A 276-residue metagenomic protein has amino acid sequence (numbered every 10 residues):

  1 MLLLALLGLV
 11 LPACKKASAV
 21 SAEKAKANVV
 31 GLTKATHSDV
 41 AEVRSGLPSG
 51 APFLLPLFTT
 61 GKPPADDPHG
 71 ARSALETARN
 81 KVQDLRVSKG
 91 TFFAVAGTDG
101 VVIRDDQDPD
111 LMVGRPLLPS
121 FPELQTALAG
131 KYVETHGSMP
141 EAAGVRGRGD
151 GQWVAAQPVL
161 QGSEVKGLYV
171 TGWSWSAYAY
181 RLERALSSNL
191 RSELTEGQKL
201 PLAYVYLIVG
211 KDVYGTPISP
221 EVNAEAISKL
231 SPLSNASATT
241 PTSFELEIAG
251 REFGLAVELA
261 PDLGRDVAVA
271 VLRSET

Functional and structural regions predicted by a protein language model:
L2-L9: Bacterial N-terminal signal peptides
C14-P68, R86-K89, D150-A155, S192-Y206 (+3 more regions): Juxtamembrane extracytoplasmic/periplasmic/luminal helical "stalk" adjacent to the first N-terminal
R72-V87, L168, G172-G215, T276: Solvent-exposed, extracytoplasmic
N80, F92-A94, Q157, V205-Y206 (+1 more regions): Generic short beta-strand
K81-G130, G144-G147, D212-K229: Extracellular/periplasmic ligand-sensing ectodomains of membrane signal-transduction proteins
A96, V159-L160, I208, P261: Core beta-strand residues in small-molecule sensory/regulatory alpha/beta domains
Q107-T171, T242-A249: Extracytoplasmic/periplasmic ligand-binding sensor regions of membrane-associated signaling proteins
P220-T276: Extracellular/periplasmic juxtamembrane segments that couple receptor/chemosensory ectodomains to their
